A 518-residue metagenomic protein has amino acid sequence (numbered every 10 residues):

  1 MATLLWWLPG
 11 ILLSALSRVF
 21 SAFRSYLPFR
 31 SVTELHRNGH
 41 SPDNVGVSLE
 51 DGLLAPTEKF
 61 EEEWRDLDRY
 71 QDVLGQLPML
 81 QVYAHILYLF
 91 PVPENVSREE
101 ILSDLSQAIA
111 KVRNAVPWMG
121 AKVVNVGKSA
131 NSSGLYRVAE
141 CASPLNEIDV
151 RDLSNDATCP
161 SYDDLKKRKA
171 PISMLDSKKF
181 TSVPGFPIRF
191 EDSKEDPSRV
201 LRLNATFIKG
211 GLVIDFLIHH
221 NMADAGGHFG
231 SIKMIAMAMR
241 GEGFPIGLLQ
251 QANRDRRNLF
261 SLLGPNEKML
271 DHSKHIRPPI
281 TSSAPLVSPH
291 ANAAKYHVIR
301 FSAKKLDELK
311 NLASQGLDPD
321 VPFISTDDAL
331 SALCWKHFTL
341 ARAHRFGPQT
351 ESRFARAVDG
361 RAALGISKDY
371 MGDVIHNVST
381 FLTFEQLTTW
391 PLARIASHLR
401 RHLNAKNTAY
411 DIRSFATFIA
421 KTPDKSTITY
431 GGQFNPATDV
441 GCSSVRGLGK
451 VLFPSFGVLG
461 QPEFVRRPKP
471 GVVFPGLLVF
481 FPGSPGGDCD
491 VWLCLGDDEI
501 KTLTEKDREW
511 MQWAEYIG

Functional and structural regions predicted by a protein language model:
A2-A130, V298, K305-G518: Acyl-CoA-dependent O-acyltransferases
P56-K59, E63, R69, D156 (+6 more regions): Non-catalytic, low-complexity flexible loops and terminal extensions
M79-Y83, F207-I208, P289-N292: Short, flexible turn/loop "capping" segments at secondary-structure junctions
H85-E100, L135-S173, N292-V298, R361-G365 (+1 more regions): Acyl-group handling in specialized metabolite and lipid biosynthesis
N95, N221-M222: Short strand->helix junction
A110-D215: Acyl-thioester-dependent condensation/acyltransferase catalytic cores
E147-L165, S273-P285, N377-Q386, D439-F453: Short, surface-exposed, charge-dense and proline/glycine-enriched linear segments
